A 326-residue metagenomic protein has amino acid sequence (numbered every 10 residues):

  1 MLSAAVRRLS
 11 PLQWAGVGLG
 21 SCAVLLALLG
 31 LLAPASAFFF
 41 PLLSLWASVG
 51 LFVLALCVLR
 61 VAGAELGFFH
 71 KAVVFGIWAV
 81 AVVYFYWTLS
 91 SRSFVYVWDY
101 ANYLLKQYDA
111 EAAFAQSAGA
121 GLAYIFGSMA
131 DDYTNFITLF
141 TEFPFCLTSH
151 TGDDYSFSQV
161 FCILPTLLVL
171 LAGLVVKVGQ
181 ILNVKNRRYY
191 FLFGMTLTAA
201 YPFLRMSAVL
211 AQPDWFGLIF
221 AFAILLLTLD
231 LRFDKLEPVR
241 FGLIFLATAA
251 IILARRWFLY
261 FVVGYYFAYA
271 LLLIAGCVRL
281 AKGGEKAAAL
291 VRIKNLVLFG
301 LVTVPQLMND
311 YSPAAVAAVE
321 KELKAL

Functional and structural regions predicted by a protein language model:
M1-Y86, V291-V302: Start-transfer (signal-anchor) and selected internal transmembrane alpha helices of multi-pass inner/ER membrane
N102-A110, G119-H150, F157-L164: Short hydrophobic/aromatic helix or loop-helix immediately within or flanking a transmembrane segment in polytopic
F157-K185, A223: Transmembrane-helix motifs of polytopic, lipid-linked glycan transferases
L182-K185, F222-R240, A250-I251: Membrane-interface transmembrane helices that cradle and orient dolichyl/undecaprenyl
F191-P202, T248-I252: Short helix- or helix-capping micro-motifs that position conserved polar/aromatic residues at function-defining sites
F203-F216: Short acidic/glycine- and proline-prone juxtamembrane loop motifs at membrane-interface regions of multi-pass membrane
R240-R256, V262-V263, F267: Membrane-interface alpha helices of multi-pass inner-membrane proteins
L271-A275, V291-L326: Membrane-lumen/periplasm interface segments of specific transmembrane helices in polyprenyl phosphate-linked
